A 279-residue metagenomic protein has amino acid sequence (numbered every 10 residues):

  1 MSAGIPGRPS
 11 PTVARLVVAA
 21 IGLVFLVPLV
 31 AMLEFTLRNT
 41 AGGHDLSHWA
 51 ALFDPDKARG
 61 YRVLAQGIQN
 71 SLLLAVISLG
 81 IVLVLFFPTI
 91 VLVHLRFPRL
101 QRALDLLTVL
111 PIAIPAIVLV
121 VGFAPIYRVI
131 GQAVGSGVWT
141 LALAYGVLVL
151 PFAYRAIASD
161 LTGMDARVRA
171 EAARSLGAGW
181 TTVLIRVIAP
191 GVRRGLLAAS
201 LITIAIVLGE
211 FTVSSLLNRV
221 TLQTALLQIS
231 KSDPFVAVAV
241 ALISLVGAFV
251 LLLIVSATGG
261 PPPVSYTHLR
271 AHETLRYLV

Functional and structural regions predicted by a protein language model:
M1-E34: N-terminal signal-anchor/first transmembrane alpha helix
S2-G7, V76-T108, V121, P125-V129 (+4 more regions): Transmembrane-helix boundary motif in ABC transporter permease subunits
G4, L95, L100, I117-V147 (+3 more regions): Membrane-interfacial helix termini and adjacent extracytoplasmic/periplasmic loops of multi-pass transporters
G4-P11, G43-G60, L208-P263, R276: Interhelical loop and adjacent transmembrane-helix boundary motif in polytopic membrane transport permeases
L16-F25, V147, Y154-I157, W180-G209 (+2 more regions): Transmembrane alpha-helices
V63-L74, I126-F152, R193-G195: Loop-to-helix entry region at the N-terminal start of transmembrane alpha-helices in multi-pass membrane transporters
G135-R174, T182-V183, V187-I188: Membrane-cytosol interface at the C-terminal ends of specific transmembrane alpha-helices in multi-pass membrane
A173, T267-T274: Conserved small/polar residues in nucleotide/adenosyl-binding loops
